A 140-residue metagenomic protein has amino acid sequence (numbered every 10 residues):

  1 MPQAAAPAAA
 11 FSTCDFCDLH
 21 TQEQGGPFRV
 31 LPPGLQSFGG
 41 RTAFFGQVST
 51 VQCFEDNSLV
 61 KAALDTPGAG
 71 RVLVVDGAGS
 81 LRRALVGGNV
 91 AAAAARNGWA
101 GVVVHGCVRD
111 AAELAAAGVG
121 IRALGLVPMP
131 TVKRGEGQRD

Functional and structural regions predicted by a protein language model:
P2-D140: Feature captures the catalytic cores and cofactor-binding loops of soluble hydro-lyases/lyases that act on carboxylate
